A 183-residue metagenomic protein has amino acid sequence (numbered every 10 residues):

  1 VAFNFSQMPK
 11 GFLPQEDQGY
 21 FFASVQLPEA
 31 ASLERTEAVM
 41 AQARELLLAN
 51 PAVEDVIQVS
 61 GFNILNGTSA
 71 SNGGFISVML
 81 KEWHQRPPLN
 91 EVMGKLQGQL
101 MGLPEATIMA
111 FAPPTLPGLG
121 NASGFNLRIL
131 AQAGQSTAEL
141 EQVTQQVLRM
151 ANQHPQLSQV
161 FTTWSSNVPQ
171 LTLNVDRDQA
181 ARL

Functional and structural regions predicted by a protein language model:
V1-Q7, F22, R35-Q58, A70-P169 (+1 more regions): Surface-exposed amphipathic alpha-helical segments in non-transmembrane regions that serve as interaction surfaces
G11-A23: Alpha-helical transmembrane signal-anchor/signal-peptide segments
V25-P28: Interfacial segments of multi-pass membrane proteins
A31-S32: Adenylate-forming
F62: Small/polar (Gly/Ser/Thr/Ala-rich) solvent-exposed segments that form structured loops/beta-strands/short helices used
L65: Short, charge-patterned binding micro-sites
